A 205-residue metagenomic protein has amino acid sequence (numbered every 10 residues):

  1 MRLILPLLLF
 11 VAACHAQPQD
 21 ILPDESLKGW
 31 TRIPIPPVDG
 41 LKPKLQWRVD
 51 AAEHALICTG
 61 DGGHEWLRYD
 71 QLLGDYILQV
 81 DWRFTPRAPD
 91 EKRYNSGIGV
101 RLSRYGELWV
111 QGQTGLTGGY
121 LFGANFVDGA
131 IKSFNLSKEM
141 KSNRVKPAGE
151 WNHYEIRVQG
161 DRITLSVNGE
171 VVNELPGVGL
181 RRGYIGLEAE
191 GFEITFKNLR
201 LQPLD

Functional and structural regions predicted by a protein language model:
M1-L7: Sec-dependent signal peptide recognition, specifically the positively charged N-region followed immediately by
L8-A16: Hydrophobic h-region of N-terminal signal peptides that target proteins for export in Gram-negative bacteria
A16-D205: Carbohydrate-interacting regions of secretory-pathway proteins
